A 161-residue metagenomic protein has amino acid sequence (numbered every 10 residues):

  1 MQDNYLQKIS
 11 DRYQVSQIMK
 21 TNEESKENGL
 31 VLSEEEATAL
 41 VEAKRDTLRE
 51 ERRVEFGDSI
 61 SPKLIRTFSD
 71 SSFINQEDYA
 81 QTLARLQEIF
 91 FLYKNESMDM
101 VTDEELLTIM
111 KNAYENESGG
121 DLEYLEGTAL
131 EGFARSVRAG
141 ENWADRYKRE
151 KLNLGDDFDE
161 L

Functional and structural regions predicted by a protein language model:
Q2-E42: Short terminal alpha-helical segments
L30-F158: Acidic, low-complexity, intrinsically disordered interaction modules
